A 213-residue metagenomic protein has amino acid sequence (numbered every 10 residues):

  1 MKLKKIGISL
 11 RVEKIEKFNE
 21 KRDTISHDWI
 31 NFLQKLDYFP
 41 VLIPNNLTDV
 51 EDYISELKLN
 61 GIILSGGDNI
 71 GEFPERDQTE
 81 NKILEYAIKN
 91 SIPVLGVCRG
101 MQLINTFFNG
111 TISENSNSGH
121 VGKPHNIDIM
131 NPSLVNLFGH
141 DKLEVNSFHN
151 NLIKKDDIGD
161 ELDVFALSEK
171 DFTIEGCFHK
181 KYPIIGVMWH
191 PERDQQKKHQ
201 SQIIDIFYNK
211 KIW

Functional and structural regions predicted by a protein language model:
M1-R99, T106-S113, S118-S133, L137-F138 (+4 more regions): N-terminal beta1-alpha1 cap of cysteine-dependent amidohydrolase-like domains
S147-F148: DNA-recognition element of transcription regulators
I174: His/Met- and acidic-residue-enriched segments that coordinate or traffic transition-metal cofactors and support
I185-W189: Active-site-proximal beta-strand elements of phosphoester/diester hydrolases
